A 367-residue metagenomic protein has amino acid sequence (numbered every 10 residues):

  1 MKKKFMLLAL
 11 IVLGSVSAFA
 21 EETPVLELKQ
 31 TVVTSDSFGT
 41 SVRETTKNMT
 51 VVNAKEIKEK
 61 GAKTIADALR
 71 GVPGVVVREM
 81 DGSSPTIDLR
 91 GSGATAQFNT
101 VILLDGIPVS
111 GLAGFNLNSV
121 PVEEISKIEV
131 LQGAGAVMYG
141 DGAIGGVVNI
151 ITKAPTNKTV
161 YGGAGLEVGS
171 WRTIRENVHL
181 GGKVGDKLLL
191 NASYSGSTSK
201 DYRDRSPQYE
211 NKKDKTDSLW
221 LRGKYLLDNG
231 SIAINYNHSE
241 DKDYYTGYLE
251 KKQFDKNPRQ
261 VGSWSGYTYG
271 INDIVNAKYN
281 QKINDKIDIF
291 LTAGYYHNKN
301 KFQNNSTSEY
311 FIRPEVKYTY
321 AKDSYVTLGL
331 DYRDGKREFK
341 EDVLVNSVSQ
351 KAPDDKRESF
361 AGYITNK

Functional and structural regions predicted by a protein language model:
M1-K60, A66-V72, G181-G182, D217-L219 (+2 more regions): N-terminal Sec signal peptide and the immediately downstream disordered periplasmic leader that contains the TonB box
K29-Q30, K127, G146, T152-V168 (+3 more regions): Transmembrane beta-strand segments of Gram-negative outer membrane beta-barrel proteins
F38, G169-T173, T198-S206, D241-D243 (+2 more regions): Sequence/structural signature of outer-membrane beta-barrel proteins
A66-I107: Extracytoplasmic beta-strand/coil segments of soluble accessory domains associated with Gram-negative outer-membrane
I107-G133: Short acidic/polar hinge/loop motifs at secondary-structure boundaries that mediate gating or recognition
V137, N149, N157-T159, G165-E167 (+2 more regions): Periplasmic-side early beta-strands and strand-to-turn transitions of outer-membrane beta-barrels
I144, E167, R172-E176, K215-L219 (+3 more regions): Residues that define the transmembrane beta-barrel architecture of outer-membrane proteins
L226-E240, Y267-K367: Face-selective signature of the C-terminal outer-membrane beta-barrel domain
